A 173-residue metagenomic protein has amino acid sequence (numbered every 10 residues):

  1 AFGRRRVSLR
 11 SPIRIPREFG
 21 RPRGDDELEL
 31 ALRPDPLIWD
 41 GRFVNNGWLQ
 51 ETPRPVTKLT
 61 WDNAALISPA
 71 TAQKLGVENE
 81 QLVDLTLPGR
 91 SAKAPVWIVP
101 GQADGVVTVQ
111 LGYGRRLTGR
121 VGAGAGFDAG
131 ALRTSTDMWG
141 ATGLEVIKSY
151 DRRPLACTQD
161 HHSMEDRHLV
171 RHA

Functional and structural regions predicted by a protein language model:
A1-A173: A cross-kingdom feature strongest in bacterial/archaeal respiratory oxidoreductases
